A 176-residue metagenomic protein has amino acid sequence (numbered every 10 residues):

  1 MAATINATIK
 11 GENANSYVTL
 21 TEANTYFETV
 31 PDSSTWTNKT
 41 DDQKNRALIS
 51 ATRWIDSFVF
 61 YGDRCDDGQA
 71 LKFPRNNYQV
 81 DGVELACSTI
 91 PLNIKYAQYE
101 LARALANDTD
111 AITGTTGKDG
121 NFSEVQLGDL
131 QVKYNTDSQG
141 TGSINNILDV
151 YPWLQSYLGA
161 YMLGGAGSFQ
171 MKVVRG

Functional and structural regions predicted by a protein language model:
M1-G176: Divalent metal-cofactor coordination and adjacent catalytic microenvironments
